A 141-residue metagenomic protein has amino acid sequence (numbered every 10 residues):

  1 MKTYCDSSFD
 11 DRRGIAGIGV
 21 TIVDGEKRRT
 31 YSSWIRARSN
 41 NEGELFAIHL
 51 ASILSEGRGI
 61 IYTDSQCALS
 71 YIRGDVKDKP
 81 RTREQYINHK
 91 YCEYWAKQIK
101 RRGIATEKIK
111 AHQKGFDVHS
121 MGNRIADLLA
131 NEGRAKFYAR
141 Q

Functional and structural regions predicted by a protein language model:
M1-E42, F46, L50-G57, R73 (+3 more regions): RNase H-like nuclease fold core
Y4-I15, L50-R124: RNase H catalytic domain
